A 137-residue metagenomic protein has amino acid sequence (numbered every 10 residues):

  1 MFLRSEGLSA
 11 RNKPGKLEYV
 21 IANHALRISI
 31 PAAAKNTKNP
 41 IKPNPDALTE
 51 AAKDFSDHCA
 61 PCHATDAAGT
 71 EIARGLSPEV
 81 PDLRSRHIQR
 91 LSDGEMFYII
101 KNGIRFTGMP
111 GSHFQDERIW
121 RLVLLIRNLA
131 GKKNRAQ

Functional and structural regions predicted by a protein language model:
M1-T49, L91, G111-R127: Periplasmic c-type cytochrome electron-transfer domains
S5-N12, A51-H58, S77-D82: Short, mixed-charge, low-aromatic patches
Y19-I21, A60-H63, I88: A short linear-motif detector with a strong N-terminal bias
R27, P31, P45-A68, M96-Y98: Sequence/structural segment immediately N-terminal to covalent heme-attachment motifs in c-type and related
H58-C59, H63-D66, G103-I104, I126-K133: Sec/Tat-exported extracytoplasmic proteins
E71-G75: Short glycine-biased active-site loop of nucleotidyltransferases that positions the nucleotide triphosphate and helps
L76-A130: Extracytoplasmic electron-transfer domains, predominantly the class I c-type cytochrome c fold
R135-Q137: Extracytoplasmic/periplasmic copper-protein system
